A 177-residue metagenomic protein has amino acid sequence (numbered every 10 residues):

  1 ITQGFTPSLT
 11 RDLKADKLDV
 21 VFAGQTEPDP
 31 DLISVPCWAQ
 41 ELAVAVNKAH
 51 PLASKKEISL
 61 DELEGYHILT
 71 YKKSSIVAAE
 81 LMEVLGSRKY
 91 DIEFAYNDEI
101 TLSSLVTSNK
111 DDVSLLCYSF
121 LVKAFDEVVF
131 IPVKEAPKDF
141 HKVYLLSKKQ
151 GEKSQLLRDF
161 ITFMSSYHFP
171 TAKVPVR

Functional and structural regions predicted by a protein language model:
I1, L85-A95, V128: A local structural motif
I1-P28, Y96-D98: Central regulatory/effector-binding core of bacterial HTH transcription factors
D12, D16-K17, P36, E62 (+2 more regions): Conserved functional loop/turn residues at catalytic and ligand-binding sites
L13-F22, L42, T107-S114: Alpha-to-beta junction loops
D29-V35, Q40, I100-Q150: Beta-alpha-beta core module
L32-L42, V46-I68, L157: Flexible hinge/capping segments at coil-to-helix
A45-P51, K142-K153: A bilobed periplasmic-binding-protein/Venus flytrap-type ligand-binding module shared by bacterial periplasmic
Y66-R88, K153-I161, H168-P175: Secondary-structure junction motif
